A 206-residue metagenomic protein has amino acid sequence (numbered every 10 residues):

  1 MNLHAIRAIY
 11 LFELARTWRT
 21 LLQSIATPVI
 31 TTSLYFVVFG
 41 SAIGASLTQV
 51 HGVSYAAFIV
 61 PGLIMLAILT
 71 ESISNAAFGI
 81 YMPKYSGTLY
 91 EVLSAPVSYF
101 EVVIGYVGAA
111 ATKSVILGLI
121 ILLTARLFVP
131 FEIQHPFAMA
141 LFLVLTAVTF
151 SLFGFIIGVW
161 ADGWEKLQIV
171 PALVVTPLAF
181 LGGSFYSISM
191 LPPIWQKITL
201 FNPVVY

Functional and structural regions predicted by a protein language model:
M1-L11, Y186-Y206: Short hydrophobic, aromatic-rich alpha-helical segments embedded in or entering the lipid bilayer of multi-pass
A8-R16, M82, G87-S94, D162 (+2 more regions): Short amphipathic alpha-helical coupling elements at transmembrane boundaries
R16-P83, V129-M139, G163, I169 (+1 more regions): Transmembrane helix-boundary elements of multi-pass transport/secretion proteins, especially ABC-type permease modules
G62-L69, V144, W160, V170-L181 (+1 more regions): Hydrophobic transmembrane alpha-helices
E71-V97, A110: Transmembrane helix boundary and interhelical loop/hinge segments in multi-pass membrane proteins
S98-Y99, S187: Short coil/turn motifs that cap or connect alpha-helices
Y99-A172, T176: Alpha-helical transmembrane segments and their short interhelical loops
